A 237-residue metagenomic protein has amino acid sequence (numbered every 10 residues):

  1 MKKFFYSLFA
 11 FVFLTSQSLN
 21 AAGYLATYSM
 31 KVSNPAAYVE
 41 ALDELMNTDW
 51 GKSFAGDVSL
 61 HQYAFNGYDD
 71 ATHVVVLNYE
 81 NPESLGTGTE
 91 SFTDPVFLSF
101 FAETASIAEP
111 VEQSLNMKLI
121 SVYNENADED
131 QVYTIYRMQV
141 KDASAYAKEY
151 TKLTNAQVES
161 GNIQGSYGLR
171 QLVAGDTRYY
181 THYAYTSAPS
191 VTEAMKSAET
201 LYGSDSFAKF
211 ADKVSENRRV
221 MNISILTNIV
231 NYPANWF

Functional and structural regions predicted by a protein language model:
M1: C-terminal, flexible cofactor-proximal segment of oxidoreductases
F4-S16: Sec-dependent N-terminal signal peptides
N20-F237: Short S/T/G/P-rich N-terminal loop/turn motif that feeds into the first structured element of a domain
